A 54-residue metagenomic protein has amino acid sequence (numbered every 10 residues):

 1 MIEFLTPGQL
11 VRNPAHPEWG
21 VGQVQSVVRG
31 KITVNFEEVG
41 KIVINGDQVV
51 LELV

Functional and structural regions predicted by a protein language model:
I2-V54: Basic/aromatic-rich interaction segments and small domains that mediate binding to polyanionic partners
